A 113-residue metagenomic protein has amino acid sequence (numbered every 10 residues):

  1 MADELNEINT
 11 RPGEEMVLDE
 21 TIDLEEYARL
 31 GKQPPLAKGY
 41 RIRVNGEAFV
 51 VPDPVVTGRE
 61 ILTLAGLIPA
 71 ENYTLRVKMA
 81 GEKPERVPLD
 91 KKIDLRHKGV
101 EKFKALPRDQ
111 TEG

Functional and structural regions predicted by a protein language model:
A2-L36: Charged, low-complexity intrinsically disordered regulatory segments in eukaryotic signaling
Q33-N45: Intrinsic low-complexity, intrinsically disordered segments
R43-R59: Short, contiguous acidic and Ser/Thr-rich linear segments
V44, T74-R96: Short acidic beta-strand-loop surface patches of small beta-rich interaction domains
F49-V50, G81-R86, T111-G113: Short, surface-exposed beta-strand/loop "edge" segments at domain boundaries and coil↔beta transitions
G66-Y73: LysM (lysin motif) carbohydrate-binding repeats in extracellular/periplasmic proteins that recognize
K92-G113: Helix-rich interaction surfaces within compact, conserved domain-sized segments that mediate assembly or partner
